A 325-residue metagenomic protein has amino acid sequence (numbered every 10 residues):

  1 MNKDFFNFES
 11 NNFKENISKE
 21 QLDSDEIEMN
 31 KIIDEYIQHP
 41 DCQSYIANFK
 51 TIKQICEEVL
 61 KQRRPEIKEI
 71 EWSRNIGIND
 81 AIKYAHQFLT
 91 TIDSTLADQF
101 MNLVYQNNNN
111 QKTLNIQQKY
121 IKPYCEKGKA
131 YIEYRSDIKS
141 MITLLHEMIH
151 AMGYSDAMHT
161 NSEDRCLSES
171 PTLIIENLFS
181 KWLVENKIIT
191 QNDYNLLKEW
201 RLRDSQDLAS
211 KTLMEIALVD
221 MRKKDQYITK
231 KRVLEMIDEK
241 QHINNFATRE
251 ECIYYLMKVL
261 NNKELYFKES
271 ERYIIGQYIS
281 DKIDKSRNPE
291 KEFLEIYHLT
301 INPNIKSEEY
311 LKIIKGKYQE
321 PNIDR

Functional and structural regions predicted by a protein language model:
N2, F8-E133: Active-site-proximal, well-structured secondary-structure segments within enzyme catalytic domains
N12, N16-D25, N30-I46, T51 (+2 more regions): C-terminal, non-catalytic "cap/extension" segments appended to globular domains
T91-F100, A151, S155-N161, K181-N192 (+3 more regions): Secondary-structure transition/capping motifs at alpha-helix termini and the adjoining loop/turn into the next element
K127-L144, H159: Short pre-active-site segment immediately N-terminal to the catalytic Zn-binding motif
T143, E147, A151, S155 (+1 more regions): Catalytic glutamate of the conserved HExxH
A157, S162-D204: Post-HExxH zinc-binding segment in Zn-dependent metallohydrolases
I174-K181, E185, I216-V219, Y278-K285: Short glycine/serine- and small hydrophobic-enriched flexible loop segments
V184-N261: Long, amphipathic alpha-helical stalk/connector segments used for oligomerization, subunit docking, or mechanical
